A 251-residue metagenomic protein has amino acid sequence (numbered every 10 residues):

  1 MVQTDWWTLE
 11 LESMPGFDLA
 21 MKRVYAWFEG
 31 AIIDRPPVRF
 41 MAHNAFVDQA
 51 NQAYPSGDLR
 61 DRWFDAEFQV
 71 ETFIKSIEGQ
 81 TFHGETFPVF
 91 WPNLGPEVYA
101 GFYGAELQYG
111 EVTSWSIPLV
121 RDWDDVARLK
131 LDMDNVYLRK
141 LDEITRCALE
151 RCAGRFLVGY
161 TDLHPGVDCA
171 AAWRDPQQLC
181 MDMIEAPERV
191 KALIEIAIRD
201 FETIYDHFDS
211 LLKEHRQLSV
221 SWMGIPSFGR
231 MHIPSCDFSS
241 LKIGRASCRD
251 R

Functional and structural regions predicted by a protein language model:
M1-D48, Q52-Y54, S76, H83-P92 (+3 more regions): Active-site loop segments of alpha/beta catalytic cores
D58-E71, E78, F90-M133, K140: N-terminal glycine-rich cofactor-binding segment that shapes the pocket for flavin-like pterin cofactors
